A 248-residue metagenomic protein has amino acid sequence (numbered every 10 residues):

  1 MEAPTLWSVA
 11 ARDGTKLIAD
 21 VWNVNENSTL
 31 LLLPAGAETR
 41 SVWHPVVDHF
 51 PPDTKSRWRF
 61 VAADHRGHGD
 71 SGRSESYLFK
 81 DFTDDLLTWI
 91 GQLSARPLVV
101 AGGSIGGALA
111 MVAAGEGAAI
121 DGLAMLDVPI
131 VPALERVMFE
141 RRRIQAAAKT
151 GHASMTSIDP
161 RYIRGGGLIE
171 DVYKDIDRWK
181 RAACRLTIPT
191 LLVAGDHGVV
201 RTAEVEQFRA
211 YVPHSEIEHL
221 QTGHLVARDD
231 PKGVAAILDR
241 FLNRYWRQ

Functional and structural regions predicted by a protein language model:
M1-K16: N-terminal cap/lid segment of alpha/beta-hydrolase-fold proteins
T15-D70: Conserved HGGG/HGGXW glycine-rich cap/lid loop of the alpha/beta-hydrolase fold
W58-A101, A236: Active-site loop/oxyanion-hole signature of alpha/beta-hydrolase fold enzymes
G102, G106-G107: Catalytic nucleophile loop
A108-G115, A119-T150: Flexible "cap/lid" loop of the alpha/beta hydrolase fold
A133, M138-R185: The alpha/beta-hydrolase serine catalytic core
L168-V212, E218-Q221, L225-A227: Conserved serine/cysteine hydrolase catalytic core
S215-Q248: Catalytic active-site module of serine/aspartate enzymes centered on a nucleophile-bearing elbow/loop
